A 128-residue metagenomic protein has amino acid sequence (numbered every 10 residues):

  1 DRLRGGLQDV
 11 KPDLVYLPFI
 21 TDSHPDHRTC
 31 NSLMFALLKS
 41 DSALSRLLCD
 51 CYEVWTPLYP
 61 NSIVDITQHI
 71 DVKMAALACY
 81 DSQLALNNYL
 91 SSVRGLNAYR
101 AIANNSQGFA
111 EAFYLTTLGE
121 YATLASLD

Functional and structural regions predicted by a protein language model:
D1-T21, H27-C30: Proline-aspartate-enriched helix->loop->beta-strand connector
R2, L33-L37, S92, N104-N105: Short, solvent-exposed amphipathic alpha-helices that sit in or adjacent to ligand/effector-binding or catalytic
L3-G5, L37-L38, L124-D128: Short, structured secondary-structure boundary patches
D9, L14, L44-D128: The feature marks non-catalytic terminal segments
I20-T21, L38-K39, S82, Y99: Short beta-turn/strand-loop junction motif enriched in small, turn-promoting residues
T21-H27, P57, Q83: Active-site environment of divalent metal-dependent phosphoester hydrolases
P25-K39: Short Gly/Thr/Asp-enriched flexible loops that form oxyanion-binding sites at enzyme active sites
